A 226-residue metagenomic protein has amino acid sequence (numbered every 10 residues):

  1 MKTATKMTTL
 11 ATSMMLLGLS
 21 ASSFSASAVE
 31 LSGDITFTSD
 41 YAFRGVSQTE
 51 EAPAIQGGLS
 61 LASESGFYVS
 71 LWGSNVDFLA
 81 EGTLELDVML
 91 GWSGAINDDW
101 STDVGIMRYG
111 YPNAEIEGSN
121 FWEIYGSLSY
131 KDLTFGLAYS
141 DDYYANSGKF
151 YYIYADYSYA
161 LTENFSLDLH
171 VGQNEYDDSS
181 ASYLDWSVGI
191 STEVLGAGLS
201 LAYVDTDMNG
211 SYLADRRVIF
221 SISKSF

Functional and structural regions predicted by a protein language model:
K2-T9, G18, S22-F226: Outer-membrane beta-barrel proteins
